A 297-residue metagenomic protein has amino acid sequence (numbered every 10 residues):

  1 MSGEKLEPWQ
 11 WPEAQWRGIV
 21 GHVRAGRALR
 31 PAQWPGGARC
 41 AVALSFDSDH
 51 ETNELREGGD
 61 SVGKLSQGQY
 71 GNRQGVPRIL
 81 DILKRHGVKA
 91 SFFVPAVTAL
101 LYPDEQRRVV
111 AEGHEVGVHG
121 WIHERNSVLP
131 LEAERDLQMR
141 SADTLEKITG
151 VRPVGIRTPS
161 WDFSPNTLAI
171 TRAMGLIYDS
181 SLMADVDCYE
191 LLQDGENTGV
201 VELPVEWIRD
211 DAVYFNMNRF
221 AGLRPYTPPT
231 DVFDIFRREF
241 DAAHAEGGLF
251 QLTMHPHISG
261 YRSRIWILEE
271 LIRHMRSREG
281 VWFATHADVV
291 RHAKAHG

Functional and structural regions predicted by a protein language model:
S2-G155, S160-I208, T230-L252, G260-G297: Catalytic alpha-helical scaffold of carbohydrate-active enzymes acting on polysaccharides/glycoconjugates
E202-R224: Glycine-rich, positively charged active-site loop/lid region within alpha/beta enzyme cores that binds and organizes
A221-F233: A mid-sequence, solvent-exposed acidic-amphipathic segment
P256: Phosphate-moiety recognition in structured ligand-binding domains
